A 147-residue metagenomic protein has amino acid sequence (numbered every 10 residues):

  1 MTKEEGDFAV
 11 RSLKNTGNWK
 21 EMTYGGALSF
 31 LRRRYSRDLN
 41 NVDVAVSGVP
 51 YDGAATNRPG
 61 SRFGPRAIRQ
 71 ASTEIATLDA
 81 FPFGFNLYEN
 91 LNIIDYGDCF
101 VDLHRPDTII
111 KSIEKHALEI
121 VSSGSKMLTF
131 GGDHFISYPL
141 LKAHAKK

Functional and structural regions predicted by a protein language model:
M1-K147: Metal-dependent C-N hydrolase catalytic cores
